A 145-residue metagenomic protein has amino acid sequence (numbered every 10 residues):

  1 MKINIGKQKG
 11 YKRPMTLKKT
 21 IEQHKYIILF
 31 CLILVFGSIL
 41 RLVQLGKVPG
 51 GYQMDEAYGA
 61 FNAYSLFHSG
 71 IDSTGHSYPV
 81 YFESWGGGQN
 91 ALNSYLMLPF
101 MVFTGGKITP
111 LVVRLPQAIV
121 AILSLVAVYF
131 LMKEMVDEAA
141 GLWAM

Functional and structural regions predicted by a protein language model:
K2-G6, G10-M145: Membrane-integral, polyisoprenol-dependent glycosyltransferases of the GT-C/oligosaccharyltransferase superfamily
